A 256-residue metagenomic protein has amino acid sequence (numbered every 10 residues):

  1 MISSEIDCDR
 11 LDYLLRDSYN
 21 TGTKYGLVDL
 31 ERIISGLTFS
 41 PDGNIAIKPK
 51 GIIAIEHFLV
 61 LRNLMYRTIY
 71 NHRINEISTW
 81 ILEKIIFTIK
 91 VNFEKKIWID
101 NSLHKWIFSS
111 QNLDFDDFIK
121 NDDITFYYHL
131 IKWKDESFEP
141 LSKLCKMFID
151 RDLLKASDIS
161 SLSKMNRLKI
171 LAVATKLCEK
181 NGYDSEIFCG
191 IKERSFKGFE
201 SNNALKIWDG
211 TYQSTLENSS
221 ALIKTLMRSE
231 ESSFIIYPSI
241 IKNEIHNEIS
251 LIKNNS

Functional and structural regions predicted by a protein language model:
M1-S256: Histidine-centered, transition-metal-coordinating active-site segments
